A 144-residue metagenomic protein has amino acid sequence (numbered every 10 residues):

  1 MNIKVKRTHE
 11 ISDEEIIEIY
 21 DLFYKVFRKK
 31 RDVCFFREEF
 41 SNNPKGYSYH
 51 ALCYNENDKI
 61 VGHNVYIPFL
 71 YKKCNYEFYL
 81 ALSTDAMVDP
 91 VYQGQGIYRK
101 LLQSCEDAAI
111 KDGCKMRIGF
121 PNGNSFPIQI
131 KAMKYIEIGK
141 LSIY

Functional and structural regions predicted by a protein language model:
M1-E39, P44-V61, L82: Short amphipathic alpha-helix that is part of the acyltransferase structural core
L70-E77: A short, polar/charged loop-to-alpha-helix boundary motif
Y71, I136-Y144: Conserved catalytic-core motifs of GNAT/GCN5-like acyltransferases
E77-P90: Conserved acetyl-CoA binding element of GNAT-fold acetyltransferases
V88, Q93-D107, G119: Conserved acetyl-CoA-binding loop-helix of GNAT-fold acetyltransferases
A109-N122, A132: Conserved GNAT acetyl-CoA-binding A-motif
P127-K131: Conserved active-site tyrosine of GNAT-family acetyltransferases
